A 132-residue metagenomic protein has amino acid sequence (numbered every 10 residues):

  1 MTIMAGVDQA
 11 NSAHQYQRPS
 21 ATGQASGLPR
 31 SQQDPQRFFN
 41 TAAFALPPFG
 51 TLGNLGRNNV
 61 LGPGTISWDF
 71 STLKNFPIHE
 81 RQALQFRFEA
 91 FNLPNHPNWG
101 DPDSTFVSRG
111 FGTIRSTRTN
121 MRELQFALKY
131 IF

Functional and structural regions predicted by a protein language model:
M1-F132: Short, solvent-exposed micro-motifs at the edges of structured domains
